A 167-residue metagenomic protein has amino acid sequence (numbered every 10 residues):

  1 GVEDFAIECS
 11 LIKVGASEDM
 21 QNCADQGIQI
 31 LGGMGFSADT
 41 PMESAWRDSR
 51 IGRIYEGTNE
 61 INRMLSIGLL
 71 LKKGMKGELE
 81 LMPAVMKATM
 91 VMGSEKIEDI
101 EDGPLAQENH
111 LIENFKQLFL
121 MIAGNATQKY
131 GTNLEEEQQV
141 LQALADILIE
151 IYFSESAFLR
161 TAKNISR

Functional and structural regions predicted by a protein language model:
G1-R167: Alpha-helical interface subdomain recognition
